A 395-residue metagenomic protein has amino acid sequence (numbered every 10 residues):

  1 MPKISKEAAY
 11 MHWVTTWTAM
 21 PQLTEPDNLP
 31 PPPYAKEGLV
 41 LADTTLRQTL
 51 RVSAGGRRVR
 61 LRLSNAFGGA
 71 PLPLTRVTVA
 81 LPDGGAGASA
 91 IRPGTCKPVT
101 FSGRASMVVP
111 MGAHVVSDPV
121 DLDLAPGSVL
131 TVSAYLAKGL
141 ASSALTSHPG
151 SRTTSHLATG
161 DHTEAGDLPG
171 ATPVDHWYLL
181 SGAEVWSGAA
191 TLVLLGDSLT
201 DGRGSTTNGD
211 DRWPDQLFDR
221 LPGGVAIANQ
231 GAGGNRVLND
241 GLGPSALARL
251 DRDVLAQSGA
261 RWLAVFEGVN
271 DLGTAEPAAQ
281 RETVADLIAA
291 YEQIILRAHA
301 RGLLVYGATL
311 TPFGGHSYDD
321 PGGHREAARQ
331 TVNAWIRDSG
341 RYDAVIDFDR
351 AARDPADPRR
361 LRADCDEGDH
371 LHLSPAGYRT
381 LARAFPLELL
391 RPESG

Functional and structural regions predicted by a protein language model:
P2-L195, D201-T207, E393-G395: N-terminal secretory targeting modules
W17, V40-A42, Q48, L63 (+10 more regions): Conserved SGNH/GDSL esterase-like catalytic core that processes O-acyl groups on lipids and polysaccharides
D123, R252-S258, L296-R297, R391-S394: Surface-exposed acidic, glycine-flexible loop patches that form ligand/cofactor-binding and adhesion interfaces
L195-D197, A308, I346: Active-site flanking residues adjacent to catalytic metal/cofactor-binding acidic residues
G223, R301, G340-R341: Short, structured coil segments at secondary-structure junctions
L247, G273, T311-G395: Catalytic His-Asp segment of secreted/periplasmic serine-dependent ester chemistry enzymes
Y291-G302: Surface-exposed amphipathic alpha-helices with a cationic face
